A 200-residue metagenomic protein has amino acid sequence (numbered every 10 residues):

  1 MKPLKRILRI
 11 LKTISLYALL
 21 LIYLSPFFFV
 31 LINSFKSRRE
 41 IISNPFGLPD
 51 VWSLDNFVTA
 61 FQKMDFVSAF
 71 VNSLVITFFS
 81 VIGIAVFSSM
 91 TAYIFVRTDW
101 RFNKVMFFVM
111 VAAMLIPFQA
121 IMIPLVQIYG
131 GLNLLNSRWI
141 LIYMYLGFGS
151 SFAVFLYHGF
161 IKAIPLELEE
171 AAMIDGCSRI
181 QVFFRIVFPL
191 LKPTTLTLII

Functional and structural regions predicted by a protein language model:
K2-I200: A structural signal for multi-pass alpha-helical bundles of membrane permease subunits that mediate small-molecule
